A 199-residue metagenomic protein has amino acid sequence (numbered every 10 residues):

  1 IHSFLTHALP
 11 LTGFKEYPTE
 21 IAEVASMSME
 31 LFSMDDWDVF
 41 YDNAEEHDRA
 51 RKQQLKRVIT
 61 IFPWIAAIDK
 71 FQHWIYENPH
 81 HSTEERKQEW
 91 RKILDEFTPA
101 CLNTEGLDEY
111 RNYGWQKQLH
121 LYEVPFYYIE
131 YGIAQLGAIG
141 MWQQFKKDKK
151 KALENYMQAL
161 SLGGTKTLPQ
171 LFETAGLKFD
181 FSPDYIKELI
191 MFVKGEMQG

Functional and structural regions predicted by a protein language model:
I1-T12: Catalytic Zn2+-binding segment of zinc metalloproteases
S3-L5, E20, S28-V39, A44 (+3 more regions): C-terminal, non-catalytic "cap/extension" segments appended to globular domains
P10-Y17, A50-K56, Y76: Short beta-alpha connecting loops at secondary-structure transitions that line or flank enzyme active sites
